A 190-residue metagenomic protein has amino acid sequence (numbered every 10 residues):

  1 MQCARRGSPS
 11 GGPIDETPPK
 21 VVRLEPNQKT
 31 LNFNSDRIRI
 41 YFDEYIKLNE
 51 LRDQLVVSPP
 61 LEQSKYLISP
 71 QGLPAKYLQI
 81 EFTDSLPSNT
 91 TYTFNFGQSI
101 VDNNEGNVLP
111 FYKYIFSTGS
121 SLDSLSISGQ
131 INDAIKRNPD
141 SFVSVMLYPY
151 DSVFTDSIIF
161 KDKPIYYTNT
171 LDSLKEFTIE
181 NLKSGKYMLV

Functional and structural regions predicted by a protein language model:
Q2-V190: Acidic, low-complexity Ser/Thr/Gly/Pro-rich repeat segments typical of extracellular/periplasmic and surface-exposed
